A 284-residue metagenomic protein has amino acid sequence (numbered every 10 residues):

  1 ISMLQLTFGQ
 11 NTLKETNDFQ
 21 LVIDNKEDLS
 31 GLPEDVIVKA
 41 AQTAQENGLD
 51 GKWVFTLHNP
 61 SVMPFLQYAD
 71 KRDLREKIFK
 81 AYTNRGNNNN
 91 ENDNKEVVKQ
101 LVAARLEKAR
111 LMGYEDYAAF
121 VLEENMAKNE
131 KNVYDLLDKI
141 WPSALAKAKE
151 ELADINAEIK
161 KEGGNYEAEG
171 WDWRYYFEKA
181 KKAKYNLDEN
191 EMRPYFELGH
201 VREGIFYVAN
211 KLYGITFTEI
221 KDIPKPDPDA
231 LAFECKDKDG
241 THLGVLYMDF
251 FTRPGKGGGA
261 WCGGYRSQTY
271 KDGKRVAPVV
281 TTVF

Functional and structural regions predicted by a protein language model:
M3-T56, A104, R110-T282: Active-site-proximal, well-structured secondary-structure segments within enzyme catalytic domains
V36, S61-M63, Y82-G86, Y213: Structural motif corresponding to the C-terminal cap of alpha-helices
N59-S61, Q67-R72, A232, F250: His/Glu-rich zincin catalytic helix
V62-F65, G86-D93, K139: A ubiquitous short alpha-helical element
Y68-R85, E124: Short, charge-rich amphipathic alpha-helices with coiled-coil/heptad character
L74, I78, N90, E107 (+1 more regions): Surface-exposed loop/turn segments and immediately adjacent short secondary-structure elements within folded domains
N90-A104: Short, 15-30-residue, compositionally biased linear elements with alpha-helical propensity or flexible coil
